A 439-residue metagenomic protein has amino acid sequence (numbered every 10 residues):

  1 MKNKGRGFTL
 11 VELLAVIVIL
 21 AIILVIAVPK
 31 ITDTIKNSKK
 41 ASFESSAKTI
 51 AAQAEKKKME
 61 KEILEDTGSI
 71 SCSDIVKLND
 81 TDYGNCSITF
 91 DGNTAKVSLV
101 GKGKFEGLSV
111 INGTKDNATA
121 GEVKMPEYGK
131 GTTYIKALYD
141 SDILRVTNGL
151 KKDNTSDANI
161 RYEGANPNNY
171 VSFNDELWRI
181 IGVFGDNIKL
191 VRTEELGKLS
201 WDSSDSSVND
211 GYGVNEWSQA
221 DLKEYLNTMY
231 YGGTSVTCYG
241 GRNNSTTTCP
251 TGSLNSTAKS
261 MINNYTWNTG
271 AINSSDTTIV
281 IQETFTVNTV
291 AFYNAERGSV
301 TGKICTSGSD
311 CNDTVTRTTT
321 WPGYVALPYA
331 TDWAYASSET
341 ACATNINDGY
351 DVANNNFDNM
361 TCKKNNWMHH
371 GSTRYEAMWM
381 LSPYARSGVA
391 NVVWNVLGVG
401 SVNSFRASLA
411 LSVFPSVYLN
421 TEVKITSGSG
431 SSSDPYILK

Functional and structural regions predicted by a protein language model:
K4-T32: N-terminal single-pass transmembrane signal-anchor helix
A27-F43, S431, P435-K439: Sec-dependent signal peptide cleavage junction
S38-L64: Membrane-proximal N-terminal amphipathic helix
L64-D66, S71-G92, G103-G107, I111 (+1 more regions): Long, domain-scale functional regions
